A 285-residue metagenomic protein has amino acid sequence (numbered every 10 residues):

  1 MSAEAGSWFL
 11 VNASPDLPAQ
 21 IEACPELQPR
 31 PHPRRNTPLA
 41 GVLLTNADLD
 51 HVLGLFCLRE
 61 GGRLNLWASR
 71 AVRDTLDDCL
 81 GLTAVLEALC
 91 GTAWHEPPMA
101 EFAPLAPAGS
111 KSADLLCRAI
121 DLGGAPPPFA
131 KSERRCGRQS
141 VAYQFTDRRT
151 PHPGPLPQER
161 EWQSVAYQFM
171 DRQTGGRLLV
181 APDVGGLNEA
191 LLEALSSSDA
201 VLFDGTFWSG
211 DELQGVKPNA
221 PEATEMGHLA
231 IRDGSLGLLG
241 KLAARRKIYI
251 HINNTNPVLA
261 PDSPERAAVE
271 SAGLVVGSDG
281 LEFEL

Functional and structural regions predicted by a protein language model:
M1-L43, A47, L53-C57, P128-F129 (+1 more regions): Pre-active-site segment of Zn-dependent metallo-hydrolases
M1-R30, C136-D147, Q163-A181, A200: Conserved beta-strand hairpin/beta-sheet module of binuclear metal-dependent hydrolase folds, prominently
A3-G6, F102-C117, R149, F169-L178 (+1 more regions): Beta-strand-turn-beta hairpins that frame and shape the catalytic cleft of phosphate-ester-processing enzymes
L10-S14, P38-D50, A68-S69, L178-V184 (+3 more regions): Active-site neighborhood of phospho(di)ester-bond hydrolases with catalytic His/Asp-centered motifs
Q28-T37, E60-R63, L82-E96: A short alpha->loop->secondary-structure connector
R70-Q139, R148, W162-S164, L274-D279: Metallo-beta-lactamase
T146, Q173-R177, V184-G280: Cap/insert and terminal regions of metallo-dependent hydrolase folds
D147-E161: Intrinsic disorder/low-complexity segments
